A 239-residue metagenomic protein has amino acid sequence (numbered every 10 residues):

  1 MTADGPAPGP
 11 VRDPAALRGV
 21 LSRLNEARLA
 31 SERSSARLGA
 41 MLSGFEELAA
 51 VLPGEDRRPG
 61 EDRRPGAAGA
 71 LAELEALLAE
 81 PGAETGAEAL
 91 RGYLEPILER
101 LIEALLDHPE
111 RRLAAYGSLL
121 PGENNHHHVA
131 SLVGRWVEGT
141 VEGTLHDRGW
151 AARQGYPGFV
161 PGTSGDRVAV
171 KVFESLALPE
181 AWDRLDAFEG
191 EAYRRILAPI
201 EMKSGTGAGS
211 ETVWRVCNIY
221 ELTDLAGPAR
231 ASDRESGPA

Functional and structural regions predicted by a protein language model:
T2-E55, G66-A239: Glycine-aromatic micro-motifs
R57-R58, R63: Long, intrinsically disordered low-complexity tandem-repeat segments
